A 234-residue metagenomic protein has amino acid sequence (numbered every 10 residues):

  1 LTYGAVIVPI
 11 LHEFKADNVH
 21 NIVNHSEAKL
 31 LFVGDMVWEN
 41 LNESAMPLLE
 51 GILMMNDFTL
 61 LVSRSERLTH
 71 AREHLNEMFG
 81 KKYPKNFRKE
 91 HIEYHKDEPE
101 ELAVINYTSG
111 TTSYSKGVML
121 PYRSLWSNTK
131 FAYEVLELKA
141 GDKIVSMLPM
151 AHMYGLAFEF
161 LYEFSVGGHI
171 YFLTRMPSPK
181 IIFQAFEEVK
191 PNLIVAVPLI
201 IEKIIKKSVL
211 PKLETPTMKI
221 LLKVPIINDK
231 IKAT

Functional and structural regions predicted by a protein language model:
T2-M78: Structural core segment of the AMP-binding/adenylate-forming
G4, G110-T111, G167: Conserved G/P- and acidic residue-centered "switch" motifs that form tight phosphate/ATP-binding loops in soluble
I10-E13, M147-L148, L173: Structural motif
K15-N18, P121, S178: Short loop/turn segments at beta->alpha junctions
V19-H20, Y94, K180-F183: Short hydrophobic/charged patches on amphipathic alpha-helices used for structural packing and interfaces
R72-Y107, Y114, E137-K143: Conserved pre-ATP/AMP-binding loop-to-beta segment of ANL
W126-K143, M150-K232: Conserved AMP-binding/adenylation subdomain of ANL enzymes
